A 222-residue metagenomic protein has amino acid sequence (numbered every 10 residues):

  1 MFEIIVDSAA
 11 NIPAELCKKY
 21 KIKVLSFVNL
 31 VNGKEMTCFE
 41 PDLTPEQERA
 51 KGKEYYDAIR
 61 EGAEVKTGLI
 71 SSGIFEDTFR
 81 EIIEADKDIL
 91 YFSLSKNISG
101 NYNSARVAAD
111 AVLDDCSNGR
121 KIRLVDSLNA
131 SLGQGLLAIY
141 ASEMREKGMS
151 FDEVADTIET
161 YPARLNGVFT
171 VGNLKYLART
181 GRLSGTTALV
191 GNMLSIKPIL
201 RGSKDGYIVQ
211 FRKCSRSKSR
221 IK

Functional and structural regions predicted by a protein language model:
M1, D86-I89, G119: A general structural motif
E3, A9-C17, K23, V28-M36 (+5 more regions): Mixed-charge interfacial surface used for oligomerization/domain docking and macromolecular partner engagement
E3-I74: N-terminal glycine-rich anion-binding loop in soluble enzyme alpha/beta folds
G62-G73, S93-G100, L128-N129: Short coil/turn segments at secondary-structure boundaries
F75-T78, R220-K222: Short, well-ordered amphipathic alpha-helical segments that serve as non-catalytic structural scaffolds within diverse
E76-I89: Glycine-rich phosphate/diphosphate-binding loops that line cofactor/substrate pockets in enzymes
D88-K96, R123-D126, Y140: Short glycine-rich or small-residue beta-strand-to-loop segments that form or flank ligand, phosphate, metal/Fe-S
